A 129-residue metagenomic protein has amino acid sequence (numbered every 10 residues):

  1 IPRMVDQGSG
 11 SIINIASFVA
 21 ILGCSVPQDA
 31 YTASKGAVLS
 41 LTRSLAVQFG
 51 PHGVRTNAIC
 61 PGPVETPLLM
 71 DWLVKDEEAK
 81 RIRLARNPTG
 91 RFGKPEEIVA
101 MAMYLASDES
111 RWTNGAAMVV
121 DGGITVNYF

Functional and structural regions predicted by a protein language model:
P2, V47-P51, R111: Alpha-helical segment proximal to the catalytic Tyr-Lys
V5-D6, F49-H52, V64, G93 (+1 more regions): A short hydrophobic alpha-helix cap/turn motif
S17: Residue(s) in the substrate-gating loop at a strand-loop-helix junction that position the organic substrate next
L22, M103, N114-F129: Short C-terminal tail/terminal secondary-structure segment of NAD(P)H-dependent dehydrogenase/reductase domains
Q28, P51, P63-N87, N127-F129: A glycine/serine/threonine-rich, flexible loop-to-helix segment that serves as the NAD(P) cofactor-binding "lid"
S34, T42: Active-site helix of classical SDR
R55-E65, A106, V119-D121: Conserved SDR Rossmann-fold cofactor-binding beta-strand/turn motif
N87-I98: A conserved structural motif in NAD(P)-dependent oxidoreductases
